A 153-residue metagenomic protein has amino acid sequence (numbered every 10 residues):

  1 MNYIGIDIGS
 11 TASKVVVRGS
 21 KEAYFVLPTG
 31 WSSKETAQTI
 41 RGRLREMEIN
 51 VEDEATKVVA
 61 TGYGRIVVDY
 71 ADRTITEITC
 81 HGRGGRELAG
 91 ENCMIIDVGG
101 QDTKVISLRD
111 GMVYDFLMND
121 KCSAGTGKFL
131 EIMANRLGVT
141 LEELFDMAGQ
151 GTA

Functional and structural regions predicted by a protein language model:
N2-R43, V113-C122: Short glycine-rich, Thr/Ser-proximal phosphate-binding strand/loop in the N-terminal lobe of ATP-dependent enzymes
Y3-D7, A55-K57, C93-D97: Short glycine-aspartate micro-motif
G19-T29, E48-T79, Y114-F116: Short beta-strand-loop/turn "lid" adjacent to the catalytic site in phosphate-handling enzymes
Q38-G42, T79-R86, G127-A134, E142-F145: Predominant activation on well-ordered alpha-helical scaffold segments within soluble catalytic domains
Y63-D115: Conserved phosphate-binding catalytic cores of ATP/NTP-utilizing and phosphoryl-transfer enzymes
D110-G149, A153: Glycine-rich phosphate-binding loop plus the immediately following alpha-helix
